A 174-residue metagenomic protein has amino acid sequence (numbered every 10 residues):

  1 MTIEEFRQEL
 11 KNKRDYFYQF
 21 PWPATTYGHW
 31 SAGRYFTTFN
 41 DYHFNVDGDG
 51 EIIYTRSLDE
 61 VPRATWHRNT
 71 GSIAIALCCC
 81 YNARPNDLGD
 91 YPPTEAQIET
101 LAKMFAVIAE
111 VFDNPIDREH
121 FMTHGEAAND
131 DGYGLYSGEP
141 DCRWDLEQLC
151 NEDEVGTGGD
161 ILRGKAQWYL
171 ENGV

Functional and structural regions predicted by a protein language model:
M1-P21, N82-V174: Basic/polar, cationic surfaces and motifs that engage anionic cell-wall and phosphate/carboxylate ligands
M1-V61: Short, conserved "active-site rim" segments that organize catalytic pockets and cofactor/ligand binding
P21-P23, F39, R68-I75, I116: Short, solvent-exposed loop/turn segments at the edges of secondary structure
N45-D47, E51-E95: Peptidoglycan-targeting cell-wall enzymes and recognition modules
